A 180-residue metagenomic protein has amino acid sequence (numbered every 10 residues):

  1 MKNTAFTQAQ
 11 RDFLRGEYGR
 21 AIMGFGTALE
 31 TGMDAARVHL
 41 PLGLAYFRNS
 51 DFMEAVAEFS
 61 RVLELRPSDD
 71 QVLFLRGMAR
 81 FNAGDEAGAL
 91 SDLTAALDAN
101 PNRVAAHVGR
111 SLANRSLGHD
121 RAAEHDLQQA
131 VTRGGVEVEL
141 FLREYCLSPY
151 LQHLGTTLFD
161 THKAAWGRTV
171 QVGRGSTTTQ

Functional and structural regions predicted by a protein language model:
K2-N3, A36-R37, D70-Q71, E86 (+2 more regions): Helix-start (N-cap) detector for alpha-helical repeat units in TPR-like alpha-solenoids, especially tetratricopeptide
R15-G24, N49-R61, A83-A95, G118-D126: Structural signature of tandem alpha-helical TPR/SEL1-like repeats, specifically the intra-repeat loop/turn
T27-E30, S60-E64, A95-D98, V131-T132: Conserved structural position within tetratricopeptide repeats
P41, L75, G109, R143-E144: Canonical tetratricopeptide repeat
V104, V108-E139: TPR/TPR-like (Sel1-like) alpha-helical repeat modules
